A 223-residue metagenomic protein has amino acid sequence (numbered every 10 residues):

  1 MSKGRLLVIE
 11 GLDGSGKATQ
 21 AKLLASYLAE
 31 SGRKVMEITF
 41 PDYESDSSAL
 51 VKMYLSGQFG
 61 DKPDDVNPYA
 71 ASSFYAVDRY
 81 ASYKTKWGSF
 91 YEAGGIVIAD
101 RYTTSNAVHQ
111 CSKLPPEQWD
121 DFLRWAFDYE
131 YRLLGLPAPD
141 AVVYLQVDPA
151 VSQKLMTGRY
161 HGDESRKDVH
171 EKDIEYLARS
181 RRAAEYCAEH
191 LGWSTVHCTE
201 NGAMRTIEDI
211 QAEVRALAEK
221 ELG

Functional and structural regions predicted by a protein language model:
S2-L6: Pre-Walker A (Motif I) flank of P-loop NTPase domains
I9: Hydrophobic anchor at the beta1->P-loop junction of P-loop NTPases
L12: P-loop (Walker A) phosphate-binding loop of NTP-binding proteins
K17: Conserved lysine of the Walker
Q20: Hydrophobic positions on the alpha1 helix immediately C-terminal to the Walker A/P-loop
A25, A150-G223: NTP-dependent small-molecule kinase module
S31-D128, R132-L134: ATP-dependent small-molecule kinase phosphotransfer cores that center on conserved nucleotide phosphate-binding segments
T104-R182: A glycine- and Lys/Arg-enriched "phosphate-lid" helix/loop adjacent to the NTP-binding pocket of small-molecule kinases
